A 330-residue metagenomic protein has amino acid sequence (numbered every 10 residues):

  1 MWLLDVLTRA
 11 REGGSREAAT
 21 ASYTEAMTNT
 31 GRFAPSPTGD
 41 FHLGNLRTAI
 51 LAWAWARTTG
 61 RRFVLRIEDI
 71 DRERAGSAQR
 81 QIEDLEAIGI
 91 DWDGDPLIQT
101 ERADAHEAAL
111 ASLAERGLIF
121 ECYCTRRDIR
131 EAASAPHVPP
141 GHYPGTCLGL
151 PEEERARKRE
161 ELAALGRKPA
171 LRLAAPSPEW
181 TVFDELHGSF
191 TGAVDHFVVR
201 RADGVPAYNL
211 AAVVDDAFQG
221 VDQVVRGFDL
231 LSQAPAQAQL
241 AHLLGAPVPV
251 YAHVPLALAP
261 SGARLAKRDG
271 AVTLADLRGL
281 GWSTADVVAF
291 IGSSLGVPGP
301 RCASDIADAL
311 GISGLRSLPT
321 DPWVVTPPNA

Functional and structural regions predicted by a protein language model:
W2-L7, E12-D40, T58-F63, A164 (+2 more regions): Non-catalytic terminal extensions that flank enzyme cores
Y23-H137, F228-A246: N-terminal Rossmann-like or analogous alpha/beta NTP/dinucleotide-binding catalytic cores that position adenine
A78, A103, R126, P140 (+5 more regions): Alpha-helix initiation and N-capping motif
E83-I90, A114-L118, V138-L148, G270-D276 (+1 more regions): Short, structured secondary-structure boundary patches
D91, I119-F120, V138, E153 (+3 more regions): A general structural signal for well-ordered secondary-structure junctions
D104-L118, G141-G145, R167-A170, P176 (+1 more regions): Short secondary-structure transition/capping segments
A111-A114, A217, R278, G292: Alpha-helix boundary recognition
R127-A266, T273-R278, V324-A330: Active-site cores that bind ATP or allylic diphosphates and position pyrophosphate for catalysis
